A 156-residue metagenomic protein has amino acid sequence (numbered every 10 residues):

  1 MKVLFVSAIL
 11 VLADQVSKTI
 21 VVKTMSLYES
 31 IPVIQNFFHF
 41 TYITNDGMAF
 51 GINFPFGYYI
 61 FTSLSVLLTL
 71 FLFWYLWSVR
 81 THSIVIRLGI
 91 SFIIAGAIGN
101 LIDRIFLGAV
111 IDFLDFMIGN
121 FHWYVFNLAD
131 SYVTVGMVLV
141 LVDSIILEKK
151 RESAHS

Functional and structural regions predicted by a protein language model:
M1-S156: Alpha-helical transmembrane bundles and membrane-interface segments of multipass inner-membrane proteins
